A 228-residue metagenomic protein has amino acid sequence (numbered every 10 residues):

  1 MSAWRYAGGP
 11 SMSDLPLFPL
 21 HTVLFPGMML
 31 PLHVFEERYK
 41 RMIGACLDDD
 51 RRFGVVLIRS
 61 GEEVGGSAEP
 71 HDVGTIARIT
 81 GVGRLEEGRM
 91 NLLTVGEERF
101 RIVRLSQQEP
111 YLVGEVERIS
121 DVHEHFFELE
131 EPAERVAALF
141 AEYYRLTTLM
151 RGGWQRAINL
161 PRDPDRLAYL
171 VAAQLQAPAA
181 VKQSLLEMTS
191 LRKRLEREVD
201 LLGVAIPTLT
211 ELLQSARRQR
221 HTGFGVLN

Functional and structural regions predicted by a protein language model:
S2-N228: N-terminal low-complexity, acidic/polar interaction/targeting segments
